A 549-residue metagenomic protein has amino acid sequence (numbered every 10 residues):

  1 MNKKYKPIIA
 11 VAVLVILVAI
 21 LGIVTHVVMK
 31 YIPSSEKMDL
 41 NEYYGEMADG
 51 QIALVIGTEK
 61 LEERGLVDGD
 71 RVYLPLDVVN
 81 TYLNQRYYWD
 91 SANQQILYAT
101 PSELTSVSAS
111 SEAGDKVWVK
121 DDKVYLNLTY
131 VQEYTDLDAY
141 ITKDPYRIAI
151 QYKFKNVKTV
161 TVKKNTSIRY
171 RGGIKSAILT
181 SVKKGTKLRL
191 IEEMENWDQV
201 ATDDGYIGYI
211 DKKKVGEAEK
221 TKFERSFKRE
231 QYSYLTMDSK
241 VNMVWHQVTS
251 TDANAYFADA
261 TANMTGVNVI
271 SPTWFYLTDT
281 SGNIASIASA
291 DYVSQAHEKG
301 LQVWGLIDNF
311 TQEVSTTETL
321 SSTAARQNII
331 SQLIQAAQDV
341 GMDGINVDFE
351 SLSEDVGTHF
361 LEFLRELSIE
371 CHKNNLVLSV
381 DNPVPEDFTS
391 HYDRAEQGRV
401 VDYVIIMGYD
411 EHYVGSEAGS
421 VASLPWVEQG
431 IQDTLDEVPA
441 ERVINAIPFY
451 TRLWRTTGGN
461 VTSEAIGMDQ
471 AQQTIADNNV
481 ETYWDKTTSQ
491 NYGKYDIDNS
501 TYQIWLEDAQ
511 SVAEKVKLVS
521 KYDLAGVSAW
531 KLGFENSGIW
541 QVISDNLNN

Functional and structural regions predicted by a protein language model:
N2-M194, F223-T236: Primary recognition of N-terminal secretory signal peptides and signal-anchoring hydrophobic helices
G185, W197-T202, I210: SH3/SH3-like beta-barrel fold
K220-Q327, Q332: Glycan-recognition patch characteristic of GH18 chitinases/ENGases and related GlcNAc/peptidoglycan-binding proteins
R225, F449-K515, L547-N549: Glycan-binding loop/region signatures in secreted carbohydrate-active enzymes
T249-M264, S321-Q338, E386-R394, E507-S520: Short, acidic/polar
I270, V347, V404, N445 (+2 more regions): Conserved, mostly hydrophobic/aromatic
T280-I284, S331, E354-A476: Substrate-binding surface in catalytic domains of secreted glycosidases
K515-N549: Acidic/aromatic/glycine-rich contiguous surface patches that form carbohydrate-binding/processing clefts and analogous
